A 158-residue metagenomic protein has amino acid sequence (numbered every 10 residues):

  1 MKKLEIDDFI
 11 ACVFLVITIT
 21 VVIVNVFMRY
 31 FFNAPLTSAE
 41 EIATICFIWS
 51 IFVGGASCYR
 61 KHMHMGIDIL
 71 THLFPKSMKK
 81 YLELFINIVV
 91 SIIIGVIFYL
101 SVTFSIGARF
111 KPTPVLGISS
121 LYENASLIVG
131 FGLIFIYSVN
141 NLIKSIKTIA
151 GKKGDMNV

Functional and structural regions predicted by a protein language model:
M1-V158: Alpha-helical transmembrane segments and membrane-interface helix-loop junctions in multi-pass membrane proteins
